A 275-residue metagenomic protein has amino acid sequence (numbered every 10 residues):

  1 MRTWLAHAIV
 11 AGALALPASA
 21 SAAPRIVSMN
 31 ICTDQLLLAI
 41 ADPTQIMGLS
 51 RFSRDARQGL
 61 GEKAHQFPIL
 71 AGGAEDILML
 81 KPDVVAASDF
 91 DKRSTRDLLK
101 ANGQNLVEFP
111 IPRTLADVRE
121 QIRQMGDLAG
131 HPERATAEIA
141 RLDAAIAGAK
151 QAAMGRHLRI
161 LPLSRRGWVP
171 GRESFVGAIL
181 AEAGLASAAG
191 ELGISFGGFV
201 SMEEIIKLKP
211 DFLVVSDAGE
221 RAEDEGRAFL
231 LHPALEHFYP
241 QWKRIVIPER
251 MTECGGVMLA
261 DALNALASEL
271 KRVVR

Functional and structural regions predicted by a protein language model:
M1-I9: Bacterial N-terminal signal peptides that target proteins for export
P17-A18: N-terminal signal peptide c-region/cleavage motif recognized by signal peptidases
P24-R25, D117-D127, T136, D217-R275: Structured C-terminal subdomain patch of bacterial secreted/periplasmic proteins
R25-L37, R134-A183: Basic- and aromatic-lined ligand-binding clefts that recognize polyanionic substrates
R25-T95, L185-A188: A short, structured surface patch at a secondary-structure boundary
N30, D89, R165, L192 (+2 more regions): Short secondary-structure boundary segments
S50, F175-G197, D217, K243-V246: His/Asp/Glu-enriched short active-site or ligand-binding loop at hydrolase and phosphoryl-transfer sites
A74-P82, N102, F199-K209: Short helices/loops that flank or line small-molecule/ion binding pockets
